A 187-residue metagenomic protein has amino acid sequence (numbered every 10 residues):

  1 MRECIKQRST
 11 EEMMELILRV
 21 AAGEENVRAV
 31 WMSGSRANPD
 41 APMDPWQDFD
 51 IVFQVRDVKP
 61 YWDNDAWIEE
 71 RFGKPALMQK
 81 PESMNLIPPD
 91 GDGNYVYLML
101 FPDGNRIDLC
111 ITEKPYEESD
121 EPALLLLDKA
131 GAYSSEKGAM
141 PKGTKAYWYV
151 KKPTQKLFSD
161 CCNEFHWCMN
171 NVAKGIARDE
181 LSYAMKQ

Functional and structural regions predicted by a protein language model:
M1-E25, R36-P45, V52-L109: Metal-dependent nucleotidyltransferase catalytic core
R2-K6, R71-Q187: Conserved NTP/Mg2+-binding pocket subregion across the NTase superfamily
A29-M32: Hydrophobic/anchoring residues in structured secondary elements
G34, D40-M43, N64, P122 (+2 more regions): A generic "cationic amphipathic patch" detector
